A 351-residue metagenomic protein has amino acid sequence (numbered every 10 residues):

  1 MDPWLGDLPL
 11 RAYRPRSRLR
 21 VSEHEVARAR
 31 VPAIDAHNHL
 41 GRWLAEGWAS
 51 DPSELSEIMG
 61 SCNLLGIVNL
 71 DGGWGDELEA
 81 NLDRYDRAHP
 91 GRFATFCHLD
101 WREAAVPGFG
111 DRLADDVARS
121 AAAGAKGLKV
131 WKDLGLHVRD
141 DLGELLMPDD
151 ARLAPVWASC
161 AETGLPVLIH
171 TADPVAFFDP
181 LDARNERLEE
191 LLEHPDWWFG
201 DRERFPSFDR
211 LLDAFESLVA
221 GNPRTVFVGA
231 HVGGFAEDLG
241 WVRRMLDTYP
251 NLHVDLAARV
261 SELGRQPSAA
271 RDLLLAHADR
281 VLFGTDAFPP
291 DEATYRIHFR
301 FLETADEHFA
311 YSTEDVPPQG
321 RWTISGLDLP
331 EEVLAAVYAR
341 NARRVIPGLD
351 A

Functional and structural regions predicted by a protein language model:
M1-A88: An N-terminally biased module of ancient metal coordination in phosphate/nucleic-acid-related enzymes
W4-S17, L78-W198, P250: Active-site gating/metal-coordination segments in enzymes
R18-S22, S50-L55, D76-Y85, R112-D116 (+3 more regions): Alpha-helical scaffolding within the catalytic cores of extracellular/periplasmic polymer-degrading hydrolases
P32-N38, G66-N69, F93-H98, L128-V130 (+4 more regions): Hydrophobic faces of well-ordered beta-strands that scaffold small-molecule active sites in alpha/beta enzyme cores
A36, L64, A125, V130 (+5 more regions): Conserved beta-strand->loop/alpha-helix structural units within folded catalytic cores of enzymes with alpha/beta
H39, G72-G73, H98-R102, W131-D133 (+5 more regions): Active-site beta-loop-alpha junctions enriched in small/polar residues
R42-D51, L70-A80, R102-R112, V138 (+4 more regions): Acidic-and-aromatic substrate-binding clefts and catalytic sites of carbohydrate-active enzymes
A49, F199-E203, S207-A351: H/E-rich (His + Asp/Glu) clusters that bind or coordinate divalent metals
